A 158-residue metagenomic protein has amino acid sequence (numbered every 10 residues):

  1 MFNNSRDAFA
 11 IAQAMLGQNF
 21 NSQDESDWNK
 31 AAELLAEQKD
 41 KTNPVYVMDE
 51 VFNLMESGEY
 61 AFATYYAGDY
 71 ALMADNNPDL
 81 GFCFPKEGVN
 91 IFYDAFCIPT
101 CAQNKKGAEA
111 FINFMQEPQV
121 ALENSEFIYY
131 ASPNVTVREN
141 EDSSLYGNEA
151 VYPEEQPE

Functional and structural regions predicted by a protein language model:
M1-E56: Extracytoplasmic ligand-binding site segments that recognize negatively charged/polar headgroups
M1-F2, A10, P44-V45, A61-Y65 (+2 more regions): Structural recognition of the beta-strand scaffold that forms the well-ordered cores of secreted hydrolase catalytic
S5-A8, G68-A71, G88-N90, Q103: Solvent-exposed loop/turn segments at secondary-structure junctions within structured extracellular/periplasmic domains
Q13-Q18, A36, D40, E56 (+4 more regions): Sec-exported extracytoplasmic/periplasmic mature domains
V51-L54, Y70, A108, A121: Short, hydrophobic alpha-helical packing/hinge segments within bilobed ligand-binding/sensory domains
E56, F62-D79, I128: A ligand-binding cleft/hinge motif common to bilobed small-molecule-binding domains
D79-F84, G88-Y93: Extended hydrophobic/aromatic segments used for targeting, binding, or gating
N90, D94, P99-P157: Mature extracytoplasmic/periplasmic domains
